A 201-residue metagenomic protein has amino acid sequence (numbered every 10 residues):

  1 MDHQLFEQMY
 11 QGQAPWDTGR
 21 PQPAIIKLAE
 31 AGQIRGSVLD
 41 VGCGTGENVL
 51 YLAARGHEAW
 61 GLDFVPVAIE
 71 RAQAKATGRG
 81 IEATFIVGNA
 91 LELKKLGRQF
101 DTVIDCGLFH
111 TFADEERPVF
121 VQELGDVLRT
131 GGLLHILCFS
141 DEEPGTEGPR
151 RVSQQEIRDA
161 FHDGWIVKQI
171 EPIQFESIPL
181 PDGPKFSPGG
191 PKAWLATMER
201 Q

Functional and structural regions predicted by a protein language model:
M1-L39, T45-R98, F112-V127, G132-Q201: Class I (Rossmann-like) S-adenosyl-L-methionine-dependent methyltransferase catalytic domain, capturing the SAM-binding
D101: Conserved acidic residues
I104: A conserved beta-strand element that flanks and buttresses the S-adenosyl-L-methionine
G107-T111: Short catalytic micro-motifs in class I SAM-dependent methyltransferases
